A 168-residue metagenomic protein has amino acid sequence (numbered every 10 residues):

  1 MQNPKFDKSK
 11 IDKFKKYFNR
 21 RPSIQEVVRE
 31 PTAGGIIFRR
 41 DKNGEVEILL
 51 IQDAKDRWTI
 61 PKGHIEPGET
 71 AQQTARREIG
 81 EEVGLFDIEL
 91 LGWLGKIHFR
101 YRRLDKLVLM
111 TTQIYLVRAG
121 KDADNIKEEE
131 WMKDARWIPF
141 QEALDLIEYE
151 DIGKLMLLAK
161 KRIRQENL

Functional and structural regions predicted by a protein language model:
Q2-I36, R40-D41: Acidic, metal-coordinating catalytic segment for phosphate/diphosphate chemistry, firing primarily on the Nudix
P4, K16, D145-L168: Charged phosphate-binding loop/patch that engages nucleotide di/tri-phosphates or the phosphate backbone of nucleic
E30-A33, N43, K55, L109-T112: Short connector loops at helix/strand junctions that flank enzyme active sites, especially segments positioning acidic
G34, E47, D134: Conserved beta-strand and immediately adjacent loop positions that scaffold enzyme active sites
D41-E47, L104-L107: Short, solvent-exposed loop/turn segments that connect beta-strands within catalytic domains and beta-strand-rich
L49-Q52: Short, acidic/hydrophobic/Gly-rich beta-strand patch recurrent on exposed beta strands that often constitutes part
T59-K62: A short gly/proline-enriched turn/hairpin at secondary-structure junctions
I65-K154: Unchanged
